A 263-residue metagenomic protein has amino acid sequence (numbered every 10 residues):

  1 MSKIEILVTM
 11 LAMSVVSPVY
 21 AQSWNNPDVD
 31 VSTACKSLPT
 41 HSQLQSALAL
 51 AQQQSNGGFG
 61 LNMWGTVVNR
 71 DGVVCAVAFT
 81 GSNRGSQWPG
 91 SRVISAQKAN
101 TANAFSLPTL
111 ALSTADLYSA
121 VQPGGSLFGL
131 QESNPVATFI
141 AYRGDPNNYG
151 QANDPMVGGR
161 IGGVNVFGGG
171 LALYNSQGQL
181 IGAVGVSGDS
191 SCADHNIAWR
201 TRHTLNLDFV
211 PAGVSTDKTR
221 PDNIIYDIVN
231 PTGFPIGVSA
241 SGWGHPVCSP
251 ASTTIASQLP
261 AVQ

Functional and structural regions predicted by a protein language model:
M1-V8: Bacterial N-terminal signal peptides that target proteins for export
V8-V16: Bacterial N-terminal signal peptides
S17-A21: Sec/Tat signal peptide C-region and signal peptidase I cleavage site
Q22-Q263: Flexible, solvent-exposed loop/hinge segments and secondary-structure transition points
